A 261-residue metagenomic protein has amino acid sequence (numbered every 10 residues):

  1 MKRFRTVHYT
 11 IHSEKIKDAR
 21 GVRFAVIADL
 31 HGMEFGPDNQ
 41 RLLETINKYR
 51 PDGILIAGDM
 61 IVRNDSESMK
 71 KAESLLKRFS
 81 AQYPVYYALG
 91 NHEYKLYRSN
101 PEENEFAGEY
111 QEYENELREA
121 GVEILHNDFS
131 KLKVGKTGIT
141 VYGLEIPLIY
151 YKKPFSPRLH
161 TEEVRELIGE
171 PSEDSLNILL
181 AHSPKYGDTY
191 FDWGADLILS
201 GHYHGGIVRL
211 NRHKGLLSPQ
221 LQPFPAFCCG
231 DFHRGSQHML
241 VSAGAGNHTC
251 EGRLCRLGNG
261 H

Functional and structural regions predicted by a protein language model:
M1-A19: N-terminal membrane-anchoring alpha-helices
K17-E123: Membrane-embedded segments
G21-H31, G138-L148, I178-A181, H238-A243: Active-site-proximal beta-strand elements of phosphoester/diester hydrolases
V26-A28, G53-D59, P84-N91, L125-D128 (+3 more regions): Active-site neighborhood of phospho(di)ester-bond hydrolases with catalytic His/Asp-centered motifs
L30-E34, V62-D65, K153-R158, L176-N177 (+1 more regions): Short, flexible loop segments at the rims of nucleotide/cofactor-binding pockets, characterized by
H31-G32, M60-R63, N91-K95, S130-L132 (+4 more regions): Solvent-exposed loop/turn segments at secondary-structure junctions within structured extracellular/periplasmic domains
Y97-V122, F129, V134-N177, G187 (+1 more regions): Binuclear metal-dependent hydrolase catalytic cores centered on His/Asp/Glu-rich metal-binding motifs
I178, S183-G260: Conserved beta-sheet core of the metallophosphoesterase superfamily
